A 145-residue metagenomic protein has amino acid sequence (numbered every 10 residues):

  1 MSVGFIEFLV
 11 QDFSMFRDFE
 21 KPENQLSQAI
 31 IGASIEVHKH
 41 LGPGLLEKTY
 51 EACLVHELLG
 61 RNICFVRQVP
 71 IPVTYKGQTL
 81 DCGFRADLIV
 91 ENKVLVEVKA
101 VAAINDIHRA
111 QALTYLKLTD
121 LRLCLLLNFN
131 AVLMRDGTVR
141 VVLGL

Functional and structural regions predicted by a protein language model:
M1-Q25: Intrinsic disorder/low-complexity segments
E23-G32, P43-E47, E51, V55: Nuclease catalytic cores
G42, F65, A86-I104, Y115: Conserved catalytic cores of phosphodiester-cleaving nucleases, focusing on short active-site segments
L59-K76: A short acidic/basic microdomain associated with nuclease active sites
Y75-D81, M134-R135: Acidic pyrophosphate-coordinating catalytic loop
K99-L145: Nucleic-acid nuclease catalytic cores
